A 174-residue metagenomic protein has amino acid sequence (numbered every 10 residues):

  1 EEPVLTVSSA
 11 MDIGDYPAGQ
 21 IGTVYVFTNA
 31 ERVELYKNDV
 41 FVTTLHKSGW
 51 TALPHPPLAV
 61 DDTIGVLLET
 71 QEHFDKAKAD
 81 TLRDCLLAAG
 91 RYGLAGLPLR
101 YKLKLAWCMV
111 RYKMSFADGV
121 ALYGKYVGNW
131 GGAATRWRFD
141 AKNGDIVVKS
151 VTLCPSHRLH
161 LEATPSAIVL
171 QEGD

Functional and structural regions predicted by a protein language model:
E1-P155, L159, A163-I168: Substrate-binding clefts and catalytic carboxylate motifs of secreted carbohydrate-active enzymes
V169-D174: Conserved, compact domain cores that house catalytic/ligand-binding motifs in diverse enzymes and effector modules
